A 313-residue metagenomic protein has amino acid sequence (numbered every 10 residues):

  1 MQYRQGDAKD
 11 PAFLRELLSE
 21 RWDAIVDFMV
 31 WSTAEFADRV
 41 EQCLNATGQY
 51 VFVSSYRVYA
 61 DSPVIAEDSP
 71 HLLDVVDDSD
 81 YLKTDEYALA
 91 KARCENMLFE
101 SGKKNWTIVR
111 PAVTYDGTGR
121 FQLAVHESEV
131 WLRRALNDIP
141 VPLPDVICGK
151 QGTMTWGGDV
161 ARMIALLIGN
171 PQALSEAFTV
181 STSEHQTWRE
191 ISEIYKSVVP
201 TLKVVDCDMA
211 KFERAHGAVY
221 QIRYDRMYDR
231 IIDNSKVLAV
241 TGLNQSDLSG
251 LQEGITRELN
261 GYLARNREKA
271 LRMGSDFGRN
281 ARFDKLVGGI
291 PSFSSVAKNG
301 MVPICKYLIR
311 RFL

Functional and structural regions predicted by a protein language model:
M1-D10, A24, M29-W31: Rossmann-fold cofactor-recognition segment
P11-R21: Short amphipathic alpha-helix with an adjacent loop that forms part of the alpha/beta core around
E20-D78, L82, L89-M97: NAD(P)-cofactor binding segment of oxidoreductase domains
E95-R120: Conserved beta-loop-beta element that borders a ligand/cofactor-binding pocket
D116-V130, L166-F178: Glycine/proline-rich active-site loop of Rossmann-fold NAD(P)-dependent oxidoreductases
R133-T155: A conserved pocket-lining segment of Rossmann-fold NAD(P)-dependent short-chain dehydrogenase/reductase
T153-V160, G250: A conserved structural motif in NAD(P)-dependent oxidoreductases
L166-R223, N234, R257, R265-M301 (+1 more regions): Mid/C-terminal beta-alpha module of Rossmann-like enzyme folds, strongest in SDR-family dehydrogenases/epimerases
